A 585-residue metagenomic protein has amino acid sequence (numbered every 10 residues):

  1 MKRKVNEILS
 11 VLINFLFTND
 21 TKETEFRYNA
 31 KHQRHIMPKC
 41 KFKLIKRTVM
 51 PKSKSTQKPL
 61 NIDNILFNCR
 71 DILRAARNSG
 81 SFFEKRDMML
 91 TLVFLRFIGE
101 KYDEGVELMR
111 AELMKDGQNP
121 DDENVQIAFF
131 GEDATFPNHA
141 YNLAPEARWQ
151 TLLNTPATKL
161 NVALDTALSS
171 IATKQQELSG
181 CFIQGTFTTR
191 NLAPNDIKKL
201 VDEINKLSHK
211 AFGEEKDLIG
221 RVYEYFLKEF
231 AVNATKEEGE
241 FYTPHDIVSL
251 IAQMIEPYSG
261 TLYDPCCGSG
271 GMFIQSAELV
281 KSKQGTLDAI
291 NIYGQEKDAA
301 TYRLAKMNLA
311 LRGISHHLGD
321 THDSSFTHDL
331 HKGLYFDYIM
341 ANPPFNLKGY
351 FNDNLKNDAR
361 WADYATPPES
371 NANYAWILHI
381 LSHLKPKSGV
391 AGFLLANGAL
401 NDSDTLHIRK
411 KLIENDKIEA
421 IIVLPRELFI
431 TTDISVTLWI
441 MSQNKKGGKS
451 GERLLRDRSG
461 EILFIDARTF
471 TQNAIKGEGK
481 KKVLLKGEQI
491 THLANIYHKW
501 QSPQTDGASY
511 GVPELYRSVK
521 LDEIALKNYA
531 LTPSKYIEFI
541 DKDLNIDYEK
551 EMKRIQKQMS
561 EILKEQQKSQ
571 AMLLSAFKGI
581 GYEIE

Functional and structural regions predicted by a protein language model:
R3, I8-Y258, H317, T321-L330 (+6 more regions): Non-catalytic, mostly N-terminal accessory regions of nucleic-acid modification and defense proteins
N68, S81-F97, P368-M441: Conserved Class I SAM-dependent methyltransferase catalytic core
S79, Y350-N371, A396-S403, P425-T431 (+2 more regions): Short, contiguous acidic/charged loop-to-helix segments that flank catalytic cores in large enzymes
Y102, V280-Q284, L384: Active-site catalytic pocket residues across diverse enzymes, especially alpha/beta-hydrolases
R190, F212, G294-D298, Y338 (+6 more regions): Hydrophobic alpha-helical scaffolding
E237-A341, F345-Y350, N354-Y364, A375 (+4 more regions): Conserved S-adenosyl-L-methionine
Q284-A289, K387-S388, D457-R458: Short helix-terminating capping/connector loops at secondary-structure junctions
K417-A420, L428-H492: C-terminal, active-site-flanking charged/polar segments
